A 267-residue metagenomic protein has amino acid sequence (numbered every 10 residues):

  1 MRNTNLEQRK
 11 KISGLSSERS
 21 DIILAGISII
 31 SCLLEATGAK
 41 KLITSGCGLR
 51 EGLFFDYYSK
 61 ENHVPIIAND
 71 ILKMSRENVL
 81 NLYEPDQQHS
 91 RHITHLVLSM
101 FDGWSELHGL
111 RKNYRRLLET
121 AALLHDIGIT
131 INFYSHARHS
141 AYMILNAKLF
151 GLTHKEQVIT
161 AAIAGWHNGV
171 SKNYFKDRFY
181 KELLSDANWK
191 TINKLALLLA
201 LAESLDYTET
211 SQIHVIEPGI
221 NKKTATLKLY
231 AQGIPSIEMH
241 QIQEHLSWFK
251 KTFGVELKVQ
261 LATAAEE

Functional and structural regions predicted by a protein language model:
M1-L201, L205-E209, I216, I220-L227 (+1 more regions): Helical "lid/coupling" subdomains associated with nucleotide-phosphate turnover
A122, L229-A231, L261: Flexible glycine-/small-residue-rich
E209-Q212, T252: Short solvent-exposed loop/turn micro-motifs enriched in small/polar/acidic residues
G233-I237, E267: Short, surface-exposed beta-strand/loop "edge" segments at domain boundaries and coil↔beta transitions
I237-L257: Short, non-transmembrane amphipathic alpha-helical segments
F253-E267: A short amphipathic beta-strand at an alpha->beta junction
